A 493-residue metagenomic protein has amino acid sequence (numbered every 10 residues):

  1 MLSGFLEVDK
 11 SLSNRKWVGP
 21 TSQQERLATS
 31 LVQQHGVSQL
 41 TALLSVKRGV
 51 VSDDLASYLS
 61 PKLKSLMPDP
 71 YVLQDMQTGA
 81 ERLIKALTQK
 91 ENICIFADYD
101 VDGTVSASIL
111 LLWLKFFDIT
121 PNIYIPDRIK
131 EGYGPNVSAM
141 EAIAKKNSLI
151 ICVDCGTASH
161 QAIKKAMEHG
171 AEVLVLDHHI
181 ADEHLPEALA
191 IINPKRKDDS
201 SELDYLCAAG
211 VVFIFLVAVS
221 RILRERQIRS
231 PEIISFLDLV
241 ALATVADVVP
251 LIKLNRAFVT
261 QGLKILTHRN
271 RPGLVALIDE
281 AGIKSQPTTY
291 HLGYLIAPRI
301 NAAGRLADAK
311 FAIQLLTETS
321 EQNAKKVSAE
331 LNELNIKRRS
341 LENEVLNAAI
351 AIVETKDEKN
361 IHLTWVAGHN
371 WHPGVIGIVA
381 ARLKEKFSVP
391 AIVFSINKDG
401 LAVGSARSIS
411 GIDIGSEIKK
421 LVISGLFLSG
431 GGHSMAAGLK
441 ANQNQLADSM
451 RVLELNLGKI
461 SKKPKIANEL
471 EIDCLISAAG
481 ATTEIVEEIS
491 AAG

Functional and structural regions predicted by a protein language model:
M1-Q23: N-terminal amphipathic/basic leader segments beginning at the initiator methionine
L12, T21-L149, H169-G170, E187 (+3 more regions): Hydrophobic helix-and-loop "lid/oligomerization" segment in the mid-to-C-terminal part of catalytic domains
R26, K130, K197-S200, A479-A481: A short acidic, often aromatic-flanked loop/helix-cap motif at beta-alpha or helix-coil junctions that lines enzyme
E141-A142, S148-Y205, A209, F213-R226 (+1 more regions): Active-site cavity-forming subdomains of large catalytic enzyme subunits
Q161-K165, V379, E484, E488: A short acidic, amphipathic alpha-helical/loop segment
F215-V219, S449-L457: Short amphipathic C-terminal alpha-helix that caps PH/PH-like domains
V248, H268-R271, G458-G493: A contiguous loop/helix-start segment that scaffolds small-molecule binding in enzyme catalytic cores
I423-L428, N456-K462: A common structural junction motif
